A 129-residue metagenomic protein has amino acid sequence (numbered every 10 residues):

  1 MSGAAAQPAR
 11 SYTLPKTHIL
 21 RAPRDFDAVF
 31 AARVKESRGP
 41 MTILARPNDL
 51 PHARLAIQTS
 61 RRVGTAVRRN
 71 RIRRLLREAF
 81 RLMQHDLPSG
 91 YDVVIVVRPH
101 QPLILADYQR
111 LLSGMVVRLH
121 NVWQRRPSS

Functional and structural regions predicted by a protein language model:
M1-S129: Positively charged, solvent-exposed patches that mediate nucleic-acid binding
